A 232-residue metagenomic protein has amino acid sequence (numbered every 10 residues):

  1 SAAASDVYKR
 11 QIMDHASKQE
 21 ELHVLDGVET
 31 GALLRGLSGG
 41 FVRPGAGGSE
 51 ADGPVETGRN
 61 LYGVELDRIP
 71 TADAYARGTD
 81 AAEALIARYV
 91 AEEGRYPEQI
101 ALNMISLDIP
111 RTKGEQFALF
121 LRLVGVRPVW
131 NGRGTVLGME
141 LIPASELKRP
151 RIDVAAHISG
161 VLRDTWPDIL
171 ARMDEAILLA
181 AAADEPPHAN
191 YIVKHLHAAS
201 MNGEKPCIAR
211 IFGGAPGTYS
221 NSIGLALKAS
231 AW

Functional and structural regions predicted by a protein language model:
A2-Y8: Short, small-residue-biased leader/transition segments that mark boundaries at the very start of proteins
A16-D80: Extended, well-ordered protein cores
E65-L66, A72-D73, I100, P110-H197: Catalytic or ion-translocation cores adjacent to nucleophile or general acid/base/metal-coordination motifs in diverse
D80-A87, R122-V126: Short, well-ordered amphipathic alpha-helices
A82-Q99: Glycine-rich phosphate/diphosphate-binding loops that line cofactor/substrate pockets in enzymes
R88-Y89, E93, S106-L107, T112: Structured, hydrophobic secondary-structure cores that serve as assembly/anchoring elements
P186-W232: Charge-patterned, long linear interaction tracts outside catalytic cores
